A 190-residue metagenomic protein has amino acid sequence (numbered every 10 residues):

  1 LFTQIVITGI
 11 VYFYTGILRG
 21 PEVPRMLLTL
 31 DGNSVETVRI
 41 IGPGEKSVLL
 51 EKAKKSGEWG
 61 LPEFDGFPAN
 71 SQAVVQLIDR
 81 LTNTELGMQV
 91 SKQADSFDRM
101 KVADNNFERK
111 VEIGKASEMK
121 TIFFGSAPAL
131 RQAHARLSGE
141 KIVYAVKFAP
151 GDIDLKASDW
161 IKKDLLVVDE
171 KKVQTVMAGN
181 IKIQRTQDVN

Functional and structural regions predicted by a protein language model:
L1-N190: Secondary-structure "cap/kink" motif recognition
